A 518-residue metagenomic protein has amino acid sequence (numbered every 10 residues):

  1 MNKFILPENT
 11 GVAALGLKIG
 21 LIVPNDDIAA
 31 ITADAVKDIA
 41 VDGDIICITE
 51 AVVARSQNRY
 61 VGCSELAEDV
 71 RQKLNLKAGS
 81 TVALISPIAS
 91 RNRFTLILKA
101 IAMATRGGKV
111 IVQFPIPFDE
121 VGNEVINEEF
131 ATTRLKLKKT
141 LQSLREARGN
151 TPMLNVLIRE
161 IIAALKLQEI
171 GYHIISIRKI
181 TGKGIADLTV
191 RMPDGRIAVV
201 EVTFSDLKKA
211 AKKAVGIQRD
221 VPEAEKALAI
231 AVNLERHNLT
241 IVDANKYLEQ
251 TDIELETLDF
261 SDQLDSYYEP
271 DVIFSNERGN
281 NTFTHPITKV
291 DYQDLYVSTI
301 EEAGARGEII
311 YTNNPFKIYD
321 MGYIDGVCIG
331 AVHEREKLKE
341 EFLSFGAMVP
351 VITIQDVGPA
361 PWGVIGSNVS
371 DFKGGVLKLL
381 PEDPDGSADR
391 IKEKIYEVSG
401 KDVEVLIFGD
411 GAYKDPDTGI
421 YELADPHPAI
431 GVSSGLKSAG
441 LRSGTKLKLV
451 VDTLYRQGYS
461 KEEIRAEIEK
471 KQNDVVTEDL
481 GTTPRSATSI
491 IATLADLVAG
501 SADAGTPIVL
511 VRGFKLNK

Functional and structural regions predicted by a protein language model:
M1-D42, I48-M153, K208, K213-G216 (+2 more regions): Conserved mixed alpha/beta catalytic, RNA-binding, or beta-rich assembly cores of soluble enzyme, regulatory
D42, T181-I185: Short Gly/Ser/Thr- and Asp/Glu-enriched loop/turn motifs at secondary-structure junctions
D44-I45, R196: The start of beta-strands in P-loop NTPase/AAA+ ATPase cores
E50, E160, E201: Acidic-residue sensor for enzyme active/binding pockets
L144-I180: Acidic-basic catalytic patches of nuclease active cores, encompassing PD-(D/E)XK and other metal-cofactor nuclease
A163, L167, A186-V190, D194-D206: Conserved catalytic cores of phosphodiester-cleaving nucleases, focusing on short active-site segments
I180-T181, M192: Acidic surface patches and DE-rich sequence motifs
